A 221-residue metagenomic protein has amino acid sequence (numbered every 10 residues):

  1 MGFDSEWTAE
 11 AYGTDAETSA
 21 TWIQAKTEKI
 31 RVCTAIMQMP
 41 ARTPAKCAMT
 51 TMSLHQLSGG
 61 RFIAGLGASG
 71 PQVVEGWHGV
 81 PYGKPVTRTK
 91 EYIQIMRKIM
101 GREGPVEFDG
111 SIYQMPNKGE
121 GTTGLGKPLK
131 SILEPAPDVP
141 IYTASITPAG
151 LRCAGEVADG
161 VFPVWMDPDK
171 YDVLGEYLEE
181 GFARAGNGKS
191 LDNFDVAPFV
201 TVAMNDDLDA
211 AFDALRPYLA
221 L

Functional and structural regions predicted by a protein language model:
M1-A35, V139: N-terminal beta1-alpha1-beta2 module of alpha/beta enzyme domains
T8-A16, M39-A45, D169-D172, M204: Acidic-and-aromatic substrate-binding clefts and catalytic sites of carbohydrate-active enzymes
A9-A11, T34-Q38, L66-A68, S145 (+2 more regions): A cross-domain feature marking catalytic cores of carbohydrate-active enzymes and several ubiquitous metabolic/repair
T18-T21, A25, T34, A45-M52 (+2 more regions): N-terminal, well-ordered alpha-helical segments
I36-A41, G83: The substrate-binding groove and active-site-proximal loops of carbohydrate-active enzymes, especially glycoside
A48-G160, V164-N193: Internal, glycine-rich beta/alpha segment that forms the wall or movable "lid" of small-molecule/cofactor binding
D195-A210: Short, conserved secondary-structure transition motifs
L208-L221: Active-site pocket-lining/capping segments in soluble small-molecule metabolic enzymes
